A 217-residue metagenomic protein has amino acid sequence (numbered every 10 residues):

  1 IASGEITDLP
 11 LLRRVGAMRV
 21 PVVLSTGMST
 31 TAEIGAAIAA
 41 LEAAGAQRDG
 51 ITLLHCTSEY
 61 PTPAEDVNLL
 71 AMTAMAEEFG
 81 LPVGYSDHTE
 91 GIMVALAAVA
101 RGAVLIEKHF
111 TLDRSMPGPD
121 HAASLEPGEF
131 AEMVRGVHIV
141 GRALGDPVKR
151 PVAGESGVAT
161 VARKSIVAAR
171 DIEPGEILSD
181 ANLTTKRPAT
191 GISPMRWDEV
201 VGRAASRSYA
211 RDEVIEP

Functional and structural regions predicted by a protein language model:
I1-P217: Catalytic cores and adjacent flexible loops of soluble metabolic enzymes that perform enolate/carbanion chemistry on
